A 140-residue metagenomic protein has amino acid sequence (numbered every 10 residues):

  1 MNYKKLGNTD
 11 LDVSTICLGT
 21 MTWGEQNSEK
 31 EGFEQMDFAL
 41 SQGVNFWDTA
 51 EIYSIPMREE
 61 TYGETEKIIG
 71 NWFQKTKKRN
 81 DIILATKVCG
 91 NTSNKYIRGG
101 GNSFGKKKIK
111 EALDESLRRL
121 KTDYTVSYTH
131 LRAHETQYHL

Functional and structural regions predicted by a protein language model:
M1-I83: N-terminal binding-site loop/beta-alpha segment at the start of enzyme catalytic domains that lines or forms
M21-E29, I97-K107: Active-site mouth loops of central-metabolism enzymes
S28-A39, G105-R118: Short, acidic/polar
N45, D123-V126: Short acidic/polar active-site loop segments enriched in Thr and Asp
E60, G90-S103: Surface-exposed, active-site-proximal loop segments in enzymatic domains
T76-K78, R119-Y124: A structural motif corresponding to the C-terminal end of an alpha-helix and its immediate exit/capping segment
D81-T92: A short, structured active-site edge motif that brings together acidic residues
T129-T136: Conserved small/polar residues in nucleotide/adenosyl-binding loops
